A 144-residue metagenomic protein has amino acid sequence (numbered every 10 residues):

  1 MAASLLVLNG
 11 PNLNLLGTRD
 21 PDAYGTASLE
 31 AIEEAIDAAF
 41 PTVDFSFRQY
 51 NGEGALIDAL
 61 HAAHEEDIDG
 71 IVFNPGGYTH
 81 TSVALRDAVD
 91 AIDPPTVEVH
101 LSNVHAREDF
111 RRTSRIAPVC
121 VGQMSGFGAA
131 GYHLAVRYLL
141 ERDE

Functional and structural regions predicted by a protein language model:
M1-L5: Extreme N-terminal starter segment of soluble prokaryotic enzymes
L15-E30: Glycine- and acidic-residue-enriched helix-capping/strand-helix junction motifs
I32-D44, H64: A short, N-terminal amphipathic alpha-helix
D44-G54: Short beta->alpha junction loops
F47, V97, A106-E144: Short, glycine-/small-residue-rich phosphate/pyrophosphate-handling segment
D58-D67: Short, well-structured alpha-helical segments in soluble
D67-H105: Mid-chain, well-packed structural core segment of small domains
